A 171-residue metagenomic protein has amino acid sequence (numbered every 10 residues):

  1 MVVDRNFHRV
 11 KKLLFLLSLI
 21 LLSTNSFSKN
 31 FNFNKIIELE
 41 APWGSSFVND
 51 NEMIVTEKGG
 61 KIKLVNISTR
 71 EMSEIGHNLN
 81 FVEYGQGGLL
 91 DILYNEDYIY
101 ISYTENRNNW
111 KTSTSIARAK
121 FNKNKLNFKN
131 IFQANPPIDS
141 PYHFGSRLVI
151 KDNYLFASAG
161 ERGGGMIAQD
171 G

Functional and structural regions predicted by a protein language model:
M1-V10: N-terminal secretory signal peptides that target proteins for export/translocation
K11-L16: Sec-dependent signal peptide recognition, specifically the positively charged N-region followed immediately by
F27-I167: Acidic, Gly/Ser/Thr-rich repeat motifs that build Ca2+-stabilized beta-propeller blades
